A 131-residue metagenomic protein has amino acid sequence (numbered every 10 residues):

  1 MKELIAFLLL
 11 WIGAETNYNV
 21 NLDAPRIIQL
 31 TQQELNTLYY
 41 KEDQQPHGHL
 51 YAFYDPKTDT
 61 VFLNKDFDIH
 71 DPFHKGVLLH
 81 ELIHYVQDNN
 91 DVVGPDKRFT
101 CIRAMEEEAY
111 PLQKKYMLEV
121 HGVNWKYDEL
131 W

Functional and structural regions predicted by a protein language model:
M1-V61, D66-I69, L118-E119: Auxiliary, metal-adjacent structural segments of Zn-dependent hydrolase domains
K2, D68-V77, F99-E107: Soluble non-cytosolic domains of exported or imported proteins
H49, N89-N90, I102-M105: Acidic/His-rich structured neighborhood in mature extracellular/periplasmic domains
L63-K65, D88-T100: Substrate-binding clefts and substrate-entry loops adjacent to catalytic sites of polymer-processing enzymes acting on
D71, L82, V93-G94: Helix-coil boundary/capping segments in enzymes
G76-N89: Active-site recognition of the HExxH zinc-binding catalytic motif
K97-W131: Post-HExxH zinc-binding segment in Zn-dependent metallohydrolases
